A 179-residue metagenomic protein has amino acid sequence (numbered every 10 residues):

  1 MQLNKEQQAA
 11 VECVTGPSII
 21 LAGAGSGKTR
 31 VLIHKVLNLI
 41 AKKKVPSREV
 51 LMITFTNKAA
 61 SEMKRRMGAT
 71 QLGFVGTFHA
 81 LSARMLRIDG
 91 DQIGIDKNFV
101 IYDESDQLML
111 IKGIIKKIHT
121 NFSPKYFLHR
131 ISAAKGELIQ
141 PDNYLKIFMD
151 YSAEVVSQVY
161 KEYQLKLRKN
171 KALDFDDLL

Functional and structural regions predicted by a protein language model:
M1-Q2, G23, I115-H119: Short amphipathic alpha-helical boundary/capping segments
M1-T15, F175-L178: N-terminal pre-P-loop "Q-motif" helix
Q7, G25, T56: A sequence-level detector for short glycine-anchored, His/Arg-bearing signature motifs that mark catalytic or binding
Q8-V11, T29, I40-K43: Short, flexible, glycine/charge-rich loop motifs used to bind or transfer phosphoryl groups or to couple energy/partner
T15-G16, L37-L179: A basic/glycine-biased coupling hinge at the interface between accessory DNA-binding modules
T15-H34: Walker A/P-loop
